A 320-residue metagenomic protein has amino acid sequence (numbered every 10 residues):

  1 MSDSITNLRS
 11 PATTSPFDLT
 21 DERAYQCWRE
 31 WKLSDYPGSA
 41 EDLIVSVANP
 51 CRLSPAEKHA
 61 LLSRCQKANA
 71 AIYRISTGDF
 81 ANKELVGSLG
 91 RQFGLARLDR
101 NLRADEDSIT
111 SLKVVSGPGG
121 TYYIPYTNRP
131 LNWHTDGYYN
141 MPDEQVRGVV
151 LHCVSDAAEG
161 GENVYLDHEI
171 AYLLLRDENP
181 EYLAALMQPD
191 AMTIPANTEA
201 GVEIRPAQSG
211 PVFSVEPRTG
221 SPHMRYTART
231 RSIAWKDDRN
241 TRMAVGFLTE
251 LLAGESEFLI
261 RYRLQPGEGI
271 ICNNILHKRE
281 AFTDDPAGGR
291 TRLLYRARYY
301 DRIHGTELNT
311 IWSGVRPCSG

Functional and structural regions predicted by a protein language model:
S2-P55, D105-L264, G269-I270, I275-G320: Active-site environment of non-heme Fe oxygenases that use a 2-His-1-carboxylate facial triad
S34-Y36, H59-C65: Short, flexible, solvent-exposed loop/turn segments with mixed acidic/basic and small polar residues
S63-K67, D143-E144: Short, flexible turn/loop "capping" segments at secondary-structure junctions
A68-T77: N-terminal, charged low-complexity regulatory/assembly segments
T77-D79, A104-E106: Short beta-alpha junction loops
F80-L85: Short, conserved charged micro-motifs
G90-D99: A short alpha->loop->secondary-structure connector
